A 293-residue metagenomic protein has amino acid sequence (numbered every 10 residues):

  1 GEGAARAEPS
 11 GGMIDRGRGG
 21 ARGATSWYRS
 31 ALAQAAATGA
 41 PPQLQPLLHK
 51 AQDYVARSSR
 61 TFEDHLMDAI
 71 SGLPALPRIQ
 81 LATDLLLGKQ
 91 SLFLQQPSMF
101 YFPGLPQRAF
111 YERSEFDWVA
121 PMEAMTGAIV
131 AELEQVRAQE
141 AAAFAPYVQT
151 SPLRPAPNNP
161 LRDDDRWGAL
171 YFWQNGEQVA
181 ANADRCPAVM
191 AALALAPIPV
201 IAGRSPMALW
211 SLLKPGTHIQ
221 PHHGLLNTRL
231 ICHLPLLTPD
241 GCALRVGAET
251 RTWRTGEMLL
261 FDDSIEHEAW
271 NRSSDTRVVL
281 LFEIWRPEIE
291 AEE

Functional and structural regions predicted by a protein language model:
T25, R29-L209, L213-L226, P239-C242 (+1 more regions): Fe(II)/2-oxoglutarate oxygenase catalytic core
I219-H222, A243-R245, F261, H267-S273: Short beta-strand His + acidic residue motifs that chelate non-heme Fe in jelly-roll/DSBH and cupin folds
R229-P235, L260, D275-E290: A short hydrophobic beta-strand segment most commonly corresponding to one strand of the jelly-roll/cupin
L236-T255: A short beta-strand-loop-beta hairpin characteristic of the jelly-roll/cupin
T252-E266: Conserved metal-binding segment of the jelly-roll/cupin
